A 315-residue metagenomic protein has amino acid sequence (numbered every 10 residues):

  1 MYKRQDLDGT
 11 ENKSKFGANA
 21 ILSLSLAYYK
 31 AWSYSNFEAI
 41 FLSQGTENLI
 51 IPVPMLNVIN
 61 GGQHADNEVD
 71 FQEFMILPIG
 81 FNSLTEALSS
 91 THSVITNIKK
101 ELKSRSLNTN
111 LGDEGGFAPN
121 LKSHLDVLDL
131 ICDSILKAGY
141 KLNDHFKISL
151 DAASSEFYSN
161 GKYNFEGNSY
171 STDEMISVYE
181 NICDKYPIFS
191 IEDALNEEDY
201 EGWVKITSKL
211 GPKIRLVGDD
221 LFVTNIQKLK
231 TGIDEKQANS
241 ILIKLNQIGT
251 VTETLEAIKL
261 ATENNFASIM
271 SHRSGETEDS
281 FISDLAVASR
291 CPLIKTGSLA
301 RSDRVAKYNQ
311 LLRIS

Functional and structural regions predicted by a protein language model:
M1-Y2: Short, small-residue-biased leader/transition segments that mark boundaries at the very start of proteins
D6-A18, G116-P119: A short glycine/serine-rich beta->alpha loop
N19-S35, A138: Stable alpha-helical structural segments in soluble proteins, enriched in small hydrophobic residues
Y34-L42, L136-N143: Active-site phosphate-binding and catalytic loops of NTP-dependent enzymes
E38-V53: Glycine/threonine-rich beta-strand-loop-alpha-helix active-site module that forms ligand/phosphate-binding
L49-G112: Mobile "lid/hinge" segments at catalytic clefts and subdomain interfaces of large enzymes
E73-L84, N108-H124, A153-E166: Active-site-proximal beta-alpha loop/turn segments in soluble metabolic enzymes
L125-I314: Catalytic core of soluble alpha/beta enzymes
